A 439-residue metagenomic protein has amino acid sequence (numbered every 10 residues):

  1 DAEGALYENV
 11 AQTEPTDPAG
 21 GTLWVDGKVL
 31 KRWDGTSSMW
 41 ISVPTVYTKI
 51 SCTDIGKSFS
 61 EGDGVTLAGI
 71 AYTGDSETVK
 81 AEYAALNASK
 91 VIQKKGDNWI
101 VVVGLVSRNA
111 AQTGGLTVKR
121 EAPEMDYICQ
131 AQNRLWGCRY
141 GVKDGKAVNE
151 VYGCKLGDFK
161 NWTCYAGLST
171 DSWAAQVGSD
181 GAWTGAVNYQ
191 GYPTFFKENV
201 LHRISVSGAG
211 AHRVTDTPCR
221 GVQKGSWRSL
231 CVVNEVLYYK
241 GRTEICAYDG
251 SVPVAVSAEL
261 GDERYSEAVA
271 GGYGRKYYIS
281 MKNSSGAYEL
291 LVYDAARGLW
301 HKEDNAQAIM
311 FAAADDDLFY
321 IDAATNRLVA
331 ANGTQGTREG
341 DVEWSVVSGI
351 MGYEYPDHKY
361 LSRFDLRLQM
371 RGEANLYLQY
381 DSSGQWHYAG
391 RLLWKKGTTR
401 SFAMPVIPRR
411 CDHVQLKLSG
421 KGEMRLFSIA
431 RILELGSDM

Functional and structural regions predicted by a protein language model:
D1, S38-W40, Y47, A211-D216 (+3 more regions): Tryptophan-centered short beta-strand motifs
A2-G4, T22, S38-P123: Small/polar beta-strand repeat architecture
A2-L30, T36-T45, L260-A268: Extracellular/surface-exposed low-complexity repeats and stalk/linker segments enriched in Gly/Pro and small polar
Y7, V29-T36, K143-G167, L290-G298 (+1 more regions): Short beta-strand segments and strand-loop junctions that repeat across beta-rich extracellular domains
G27, A68-G69, C138: Residue-level recognition of conserved beta-strand edge/terminus positions
G56-S60, E198, Q369-A374: Short proline/glycine-enriched turn/loop motifs at strand-loop junctions of beta-rich domains
E121-G272, H301-D304: Beta-propeller and closely related beta-pinwheel folds
G221-V236, R242-M439: Beta-sheet repeat architectures centered on beta-propellers
